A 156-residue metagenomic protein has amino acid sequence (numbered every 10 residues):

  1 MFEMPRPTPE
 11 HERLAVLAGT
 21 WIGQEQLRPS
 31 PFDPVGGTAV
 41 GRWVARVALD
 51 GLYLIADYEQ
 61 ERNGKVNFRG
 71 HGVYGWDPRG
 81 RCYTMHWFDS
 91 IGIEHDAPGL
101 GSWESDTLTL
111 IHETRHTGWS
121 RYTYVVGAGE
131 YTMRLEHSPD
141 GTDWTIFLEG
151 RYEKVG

Functional and structural regions predicted by a protein language model:
M1-G156: Hydrophobic small-molecule pocket/channel-lining residues, especially in calycin-type beta-barrels
